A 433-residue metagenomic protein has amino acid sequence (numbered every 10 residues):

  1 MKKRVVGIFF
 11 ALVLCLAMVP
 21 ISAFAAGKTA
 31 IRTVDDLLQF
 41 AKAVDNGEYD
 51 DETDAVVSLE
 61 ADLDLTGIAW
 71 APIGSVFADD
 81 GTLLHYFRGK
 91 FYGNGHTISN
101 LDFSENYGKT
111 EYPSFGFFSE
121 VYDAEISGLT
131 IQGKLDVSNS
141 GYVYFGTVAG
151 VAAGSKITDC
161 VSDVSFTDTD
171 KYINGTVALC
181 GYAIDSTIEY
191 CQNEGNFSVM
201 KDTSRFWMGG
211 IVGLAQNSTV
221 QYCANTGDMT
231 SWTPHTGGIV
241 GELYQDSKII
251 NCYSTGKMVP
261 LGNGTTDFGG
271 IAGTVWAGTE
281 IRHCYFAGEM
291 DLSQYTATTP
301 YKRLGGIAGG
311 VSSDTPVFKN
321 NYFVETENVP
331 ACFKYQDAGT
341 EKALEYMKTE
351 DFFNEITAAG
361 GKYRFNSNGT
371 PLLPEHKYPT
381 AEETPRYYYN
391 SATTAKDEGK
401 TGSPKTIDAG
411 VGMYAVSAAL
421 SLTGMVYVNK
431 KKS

Functional and structural regions predicted by a protein language model:
M1-L12, N429-S433: Positively charged n-region of N-terminal signal peptides that target proteins for export
R4, I8, D408-A415: Alpha-helical transmembrane segments of integral membrane proteins
F10, A23-F24, A418-A419: Extreme N-terminal targeting and regulatory segments of eukaryotic proteins
F10-P20: Bacterial N-terminal signal peptides
M18-K28, G402-A409: Sec-dependent signal peptide cleavage junction
F24-T401: Surface-exposed repetitive/solenoidal architectures
I98, S403-K405, G424-Y427: A broadly structural signal marking compact, well-ordered functional cores that mediate small-ligand/cofactor/substrate
G410-K430: A cross-kingdom C-terminal cell-surface attachment/processing module
